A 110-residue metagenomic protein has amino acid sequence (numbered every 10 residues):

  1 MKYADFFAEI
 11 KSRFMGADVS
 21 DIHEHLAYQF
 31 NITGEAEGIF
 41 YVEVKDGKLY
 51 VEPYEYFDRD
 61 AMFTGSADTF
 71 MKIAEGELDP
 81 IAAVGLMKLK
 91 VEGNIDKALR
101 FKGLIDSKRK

Functional and structural regions predicted by a protein language model:
M1-K110: Feature captures hydrophobic
